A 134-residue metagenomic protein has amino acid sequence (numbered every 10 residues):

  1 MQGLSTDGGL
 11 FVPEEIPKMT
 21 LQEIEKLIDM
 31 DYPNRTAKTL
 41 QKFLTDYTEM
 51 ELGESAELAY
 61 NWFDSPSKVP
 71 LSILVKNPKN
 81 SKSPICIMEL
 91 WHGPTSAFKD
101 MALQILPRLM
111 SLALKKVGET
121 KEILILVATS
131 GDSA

Functional and structural regions predicted by a protein language model:
M1-A134: PLP-dependent amino-acid enzyme catalytic core
